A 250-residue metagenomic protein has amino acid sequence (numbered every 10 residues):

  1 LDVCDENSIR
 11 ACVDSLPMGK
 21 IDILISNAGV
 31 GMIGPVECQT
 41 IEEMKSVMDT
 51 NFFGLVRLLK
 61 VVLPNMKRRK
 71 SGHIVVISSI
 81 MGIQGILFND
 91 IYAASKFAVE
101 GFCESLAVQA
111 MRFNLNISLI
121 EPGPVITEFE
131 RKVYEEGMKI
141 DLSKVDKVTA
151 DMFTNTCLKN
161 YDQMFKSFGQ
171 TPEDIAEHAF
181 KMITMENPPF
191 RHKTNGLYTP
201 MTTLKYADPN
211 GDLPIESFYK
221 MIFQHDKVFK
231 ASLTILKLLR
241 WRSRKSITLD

Functional and structural regions predicted by a protein language model:
L1-A11, I41: The beta1-alpha1 cofactor-binding region of Rossmann-like NAD(H)/NADP(H)-dependent oxidoreductases
P35-V36, E43-K45: Substrate-binding pocket helix/loop in short-chain dehydrogenase/reductase
L59, S95-A98: Active-site helix of classical SDR
L59-K60, E104: A short, exposed helix-loop element centered on a Lys and neighboring polar residues
S79: Residue(s) in the substrate-gating loop at a strand-loop-helix junction that position the organic substrate next
Q84, S105-L115: Active-site-adjacent segment of SDR/Rossmann-fold oxidoreductases
F113-M164: C-terminal beta-strand-loop-alpha-helix "lid" module of Rossmann-like NAD(P)-dependent dehydrogenases
